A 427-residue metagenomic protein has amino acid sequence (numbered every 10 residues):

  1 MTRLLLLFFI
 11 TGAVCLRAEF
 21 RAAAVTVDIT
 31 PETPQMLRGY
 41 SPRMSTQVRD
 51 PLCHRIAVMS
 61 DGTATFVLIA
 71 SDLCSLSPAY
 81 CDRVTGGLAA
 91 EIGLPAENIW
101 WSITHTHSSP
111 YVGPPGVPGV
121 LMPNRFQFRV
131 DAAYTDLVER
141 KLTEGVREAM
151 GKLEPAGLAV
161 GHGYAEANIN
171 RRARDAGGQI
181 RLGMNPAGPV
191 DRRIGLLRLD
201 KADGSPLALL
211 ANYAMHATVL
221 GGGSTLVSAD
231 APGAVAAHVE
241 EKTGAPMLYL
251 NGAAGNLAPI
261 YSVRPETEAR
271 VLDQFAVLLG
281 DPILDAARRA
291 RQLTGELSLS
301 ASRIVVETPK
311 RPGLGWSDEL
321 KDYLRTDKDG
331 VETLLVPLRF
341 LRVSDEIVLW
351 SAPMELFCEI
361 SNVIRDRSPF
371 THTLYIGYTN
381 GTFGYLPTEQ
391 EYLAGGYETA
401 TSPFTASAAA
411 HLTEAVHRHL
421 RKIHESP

Functional and structural regions predicted by a protein language model:
M1-L7: Sec-dependent signal peptide recognition, specifically the positively charged N-region followed immediately by
F8-R17: Hydrophobic h-region of N-terminal signal peptides that target proteins for export in Gram-negative bacteria
A18-S102, T106-L248, G252-A254, I260-V263 (+3 more regions): Conserved beta-alpha junction segments in alpha/beta enzyme cores
L279: Anionic-ligand-binding alpha/beta catalytic cores of soluble enzymes and soluble regulatory domains that recognize
